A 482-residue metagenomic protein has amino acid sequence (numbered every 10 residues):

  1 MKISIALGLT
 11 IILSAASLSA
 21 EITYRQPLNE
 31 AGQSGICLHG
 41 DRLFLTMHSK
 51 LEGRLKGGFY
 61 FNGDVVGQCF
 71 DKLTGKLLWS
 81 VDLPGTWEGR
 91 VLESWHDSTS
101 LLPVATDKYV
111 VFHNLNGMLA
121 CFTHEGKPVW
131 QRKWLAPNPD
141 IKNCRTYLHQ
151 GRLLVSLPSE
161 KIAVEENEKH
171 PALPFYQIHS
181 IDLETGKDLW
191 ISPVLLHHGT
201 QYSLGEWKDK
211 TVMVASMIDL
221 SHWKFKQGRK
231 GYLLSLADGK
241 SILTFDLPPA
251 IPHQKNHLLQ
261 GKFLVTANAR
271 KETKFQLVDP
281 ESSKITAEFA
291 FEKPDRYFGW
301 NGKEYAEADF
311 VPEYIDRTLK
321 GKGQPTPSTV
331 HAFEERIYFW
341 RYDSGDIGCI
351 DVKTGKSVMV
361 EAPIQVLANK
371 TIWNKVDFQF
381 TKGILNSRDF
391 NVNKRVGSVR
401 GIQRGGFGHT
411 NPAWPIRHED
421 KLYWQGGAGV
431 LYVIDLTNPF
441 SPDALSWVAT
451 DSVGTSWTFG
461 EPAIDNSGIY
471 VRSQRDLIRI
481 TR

Functional and structural regions predicted by a protein language model:
S4-A16: Bacterial N-terminal signal peptides
L18-R482: Noncatalytic, solvent-exposed loop/strand surfaces of beta-propeller-type extracellular/periplasmic domains
